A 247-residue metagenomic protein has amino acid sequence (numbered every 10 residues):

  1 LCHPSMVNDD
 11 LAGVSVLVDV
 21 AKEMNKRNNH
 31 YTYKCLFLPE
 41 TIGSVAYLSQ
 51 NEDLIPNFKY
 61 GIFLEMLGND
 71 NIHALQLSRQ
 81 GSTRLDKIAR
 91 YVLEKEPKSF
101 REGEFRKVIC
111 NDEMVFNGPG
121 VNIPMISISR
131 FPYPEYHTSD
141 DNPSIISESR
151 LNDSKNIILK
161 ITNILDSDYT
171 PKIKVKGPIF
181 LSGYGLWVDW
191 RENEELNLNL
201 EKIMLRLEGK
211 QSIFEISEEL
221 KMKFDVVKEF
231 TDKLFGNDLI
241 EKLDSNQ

Functional and structural regions predicted by a protein language model:
L1-K87, K98-G118: Acidic/histidine-rich catalytic neighborhood of metal-dependent amide-processing enzymes
L1-M6, S139, P143, I213-E215: Glycine- and acidic
L11-D19, D153-I157, E215: Short amphipathic alpha-helical face segments that pack within enzyme cores and frequently flank/anchor catalytic
V18-K26, Y91, L159-N163, E218: Short glycine/serine- and small hydrophobic-enriched flexible loop segments
E40-S44, L85, D112, S154 (+4 more regions): General structural feature for long, well-ordered alpha-helical segments within catalytic domains of soluble enzymes
M66-N69, F131-P134, G209: Short connector loops/turns at beta-strand edges and beta->alpha or beta->beta junctions
A74-L200: Active-site-adjacent substrate-binding region of metalloamidase/peptidase-like peptide-processing proteins
E195-Q247: Long, charge-rich, low-complexity alpha-helical segments
